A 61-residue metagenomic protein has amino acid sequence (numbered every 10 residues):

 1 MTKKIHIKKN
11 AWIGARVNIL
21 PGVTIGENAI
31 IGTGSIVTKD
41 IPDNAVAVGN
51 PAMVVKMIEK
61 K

Functional and structural regions predicted by a protein language model:
K3, K8-K9, G14-A15, L20-P21 (+5 more regions): Left-handed beta-helix
A52-K61: Terminal amphipathic alpha-helical/low-complexity segments used for targeting or macromolecular assembly
